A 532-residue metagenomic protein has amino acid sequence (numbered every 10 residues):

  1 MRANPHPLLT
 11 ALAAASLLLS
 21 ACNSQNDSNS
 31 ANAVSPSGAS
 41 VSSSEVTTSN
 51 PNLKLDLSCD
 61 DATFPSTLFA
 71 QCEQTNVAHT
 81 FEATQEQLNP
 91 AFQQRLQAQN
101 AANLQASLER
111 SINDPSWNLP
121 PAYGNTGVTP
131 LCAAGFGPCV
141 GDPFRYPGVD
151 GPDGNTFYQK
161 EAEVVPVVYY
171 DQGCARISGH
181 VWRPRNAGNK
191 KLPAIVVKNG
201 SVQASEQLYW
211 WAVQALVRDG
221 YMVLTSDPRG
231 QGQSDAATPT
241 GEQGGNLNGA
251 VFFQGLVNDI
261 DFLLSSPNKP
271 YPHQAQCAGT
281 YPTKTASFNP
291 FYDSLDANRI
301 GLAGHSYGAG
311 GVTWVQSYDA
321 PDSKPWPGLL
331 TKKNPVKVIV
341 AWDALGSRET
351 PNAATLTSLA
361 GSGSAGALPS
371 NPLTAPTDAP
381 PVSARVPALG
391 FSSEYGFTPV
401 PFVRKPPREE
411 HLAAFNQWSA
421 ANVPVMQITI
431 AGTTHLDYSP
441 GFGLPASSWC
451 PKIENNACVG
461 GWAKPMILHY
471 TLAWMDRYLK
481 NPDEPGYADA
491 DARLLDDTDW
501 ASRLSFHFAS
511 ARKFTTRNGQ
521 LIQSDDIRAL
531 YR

Functional and structural regions predicted by a protein language model:
L18-A21: C-terminal motif of bacterial Sec signal peptides marking the signal peptidase cleavage site
N23-N26: Bacterial signal peptide processing site
G38-P121, A431-L436, P440-R532: Alpha/beta-hydrolase-fold serine-hydrolase catalytic core, especially in secreted/extracellular enzymes
L119-K190: N-terminal cap/lid segment of alpha/beta-hydrolase-fold proteins
A187-L192, V197-D235, R348-E349, T398-P401: Short substrate-entry loop that stabilizes the transition state in hydrolases
G245-A297, W314: Alpha/beta-hydrolase active-site loop
L264, A309-S323: Short glycine-enriched nucleophile-adjacent loop and the immediately C-terminal alpha-helix near the catalytic center
P327-H435: The feature captures the conserved acid-bearing segment of alpha/beta-hydrolase catalytic domains
